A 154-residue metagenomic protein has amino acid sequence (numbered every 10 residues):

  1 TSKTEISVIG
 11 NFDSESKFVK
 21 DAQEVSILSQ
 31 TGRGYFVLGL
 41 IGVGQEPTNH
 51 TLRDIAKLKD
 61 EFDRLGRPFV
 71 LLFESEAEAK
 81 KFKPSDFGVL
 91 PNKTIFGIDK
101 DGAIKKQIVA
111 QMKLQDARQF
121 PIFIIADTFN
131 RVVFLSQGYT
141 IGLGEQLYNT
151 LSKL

Functional and structural regions predicted by a protein language model:
I6-F36, V43-G44, R53-K57: A short beta-strand-turn-helix
V19-K20, K93-A103: Short acidic-hydrophobic, aromatic-tinged amphipathic segments that line or gate anion-handling sites
G32-F36, D63-F69, P91-K93, F120 (+1 more regions): Loop/turn elements at helix/coil->beta-strand transitions in domains of secreted/extracellular proteins
V43-L90, A103-I108: Structural microenvironment flanking redox-active thiols in thiol-disulfide oxidoreductases
P91-I95, Q111-I124: Structural micro-motif
R118-L154: Thiol-/selenol-based redox modules, centered on thioredoxin-like and closely related oxidoreductase domains
